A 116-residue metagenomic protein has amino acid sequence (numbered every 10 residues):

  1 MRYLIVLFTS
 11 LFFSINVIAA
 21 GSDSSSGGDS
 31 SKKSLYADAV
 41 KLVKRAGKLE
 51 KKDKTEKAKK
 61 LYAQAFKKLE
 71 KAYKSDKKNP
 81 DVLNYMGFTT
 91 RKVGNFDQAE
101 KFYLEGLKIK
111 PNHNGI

Functional and structural regions predicted by a protein language model:
K33, D81, N114-G115: Start-of-helix register in tetratricopeptide repeats
A72, E105-G106: Canonical positions in the second alpha-helix
